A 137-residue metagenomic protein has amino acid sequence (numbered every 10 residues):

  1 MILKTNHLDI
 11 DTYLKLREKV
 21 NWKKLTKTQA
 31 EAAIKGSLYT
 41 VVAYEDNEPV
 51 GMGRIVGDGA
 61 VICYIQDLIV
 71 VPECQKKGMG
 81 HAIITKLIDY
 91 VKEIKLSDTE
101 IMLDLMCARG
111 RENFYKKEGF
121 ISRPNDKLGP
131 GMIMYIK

Functional and structural regions predicted by a protein language model:
M1-K27: Short amphipathic alpha-helix that is part of the acyltransferase structural core
T5, S97-K137: C-terminal "cap" of GNAT-fold acetyltransferases
A32-V42, I101: A short helix-loop-beta-strand connector motif used in the catalytic cores of GNAT acetyltransferases and, in some
V42, E48-G57, V61-Y64, I69: Conserved beta-strand in the GNAT
I55-I65, Q75, S97-T99, N125: A conserved beta-turn-beta hairpin within the catalytic core of GNAT-like acetyltransferases that forms part
V71, Q75, A108: Residue-level recognition of the GNAT/N-acetyltransferase active site
C74, G78-K86: Conserved acetyl-CoA pyrophosphate-binding loop and the N-cap/start of the following alpha-helix in GNAT-like
